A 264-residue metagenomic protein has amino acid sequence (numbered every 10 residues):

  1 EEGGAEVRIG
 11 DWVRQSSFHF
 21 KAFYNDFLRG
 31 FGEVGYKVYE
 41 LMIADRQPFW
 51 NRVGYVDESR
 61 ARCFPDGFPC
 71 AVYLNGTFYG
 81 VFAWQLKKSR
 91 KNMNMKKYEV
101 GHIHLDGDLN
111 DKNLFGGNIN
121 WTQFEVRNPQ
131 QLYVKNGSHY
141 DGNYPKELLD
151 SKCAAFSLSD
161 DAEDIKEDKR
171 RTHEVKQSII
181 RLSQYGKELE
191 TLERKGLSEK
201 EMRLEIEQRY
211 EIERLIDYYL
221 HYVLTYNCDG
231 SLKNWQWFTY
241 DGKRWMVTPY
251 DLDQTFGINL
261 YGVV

Functional and structural regions predicted by a protein language model:
E1-E2: N-terminal carbohydrate-binding/catalytic regions of secreted carbohydrate-active enzymes
I9, K21, W84-T225: ATP-dependent phospho-/nucleotidyl transfer catalytic cores
G10-V81, D168, S183-R214: A conserved hydrophobic secondary-structure block that centers on an alpha-helix together with its immediately flanking
Q15-S17, Y36, P65-P69, F78-F82 (+5 more regions): Extracellular structured ligand-interaction cores
F31-G32, F82-W84, N92-E99, G230-W237 (+2 more regions): Short, solvent-exposed loop/turn and secondary-structure capping segments
V38-Q47, G76, K88-N92, K96 (+6 more regions): A generic secondary-structure signal for well-formed alpha-helical elements
Q208-N259: Active-site acidic catalytic loop and adjacent metal/ATP-binding pocket of ATP-dependent phosphoryl transfer enzymes
